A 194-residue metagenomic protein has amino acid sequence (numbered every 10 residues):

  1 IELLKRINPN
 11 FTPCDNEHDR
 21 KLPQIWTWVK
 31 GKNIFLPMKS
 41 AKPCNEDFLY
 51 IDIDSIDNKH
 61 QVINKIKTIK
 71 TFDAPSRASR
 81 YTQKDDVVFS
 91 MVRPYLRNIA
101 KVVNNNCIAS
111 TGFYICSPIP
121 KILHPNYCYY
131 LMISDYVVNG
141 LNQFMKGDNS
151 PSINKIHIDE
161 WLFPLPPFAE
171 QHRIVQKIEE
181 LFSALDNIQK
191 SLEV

Functional and structural regions predicted by a protein language model:
E2-P9, S55: Core structural elements
I7-K42, F168-Q176, F182-V194: Non-catalytic DNA-recognition/assembly elements of restriction-modification systems
F11-N16, K32-P43, I51-K84: Sequence-specific dsDNA recognition surfaces
E17, T111-F113, I158-E160: Short, solvent-exposed beta-strand edge segments and adjacent coil->beta transition regions
L22-F35, R97-I99, S117-H124, Y130-L131 (+2 more regions): Catalytic cores of nucleotide-enabled group-transfer and carboxylate-activating enzymes in metabolic and assembly-line
D47-L49, N104: Short Gly/aromatic-enriched secondary-structure transition segments
R77-D135, M145-G147, S152-K155: A short beta-sheet element
C128-Y130, V137, F144, K155-V194: S-adenosyl-L-methionine
